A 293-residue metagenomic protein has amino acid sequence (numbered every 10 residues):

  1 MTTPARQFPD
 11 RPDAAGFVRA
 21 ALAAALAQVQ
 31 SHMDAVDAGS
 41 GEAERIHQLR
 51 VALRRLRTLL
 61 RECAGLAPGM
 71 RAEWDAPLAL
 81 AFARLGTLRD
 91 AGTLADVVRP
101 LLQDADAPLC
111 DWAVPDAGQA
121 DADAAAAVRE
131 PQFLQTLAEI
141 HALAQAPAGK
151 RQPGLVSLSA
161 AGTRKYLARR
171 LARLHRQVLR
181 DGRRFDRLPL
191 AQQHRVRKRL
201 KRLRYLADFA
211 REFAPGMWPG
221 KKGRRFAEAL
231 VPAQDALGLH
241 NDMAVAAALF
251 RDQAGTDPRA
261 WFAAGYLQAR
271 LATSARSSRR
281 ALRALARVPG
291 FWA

Functional and structural regions predicted by a protein language model:
M1-A293: Function-determining surface determinants
